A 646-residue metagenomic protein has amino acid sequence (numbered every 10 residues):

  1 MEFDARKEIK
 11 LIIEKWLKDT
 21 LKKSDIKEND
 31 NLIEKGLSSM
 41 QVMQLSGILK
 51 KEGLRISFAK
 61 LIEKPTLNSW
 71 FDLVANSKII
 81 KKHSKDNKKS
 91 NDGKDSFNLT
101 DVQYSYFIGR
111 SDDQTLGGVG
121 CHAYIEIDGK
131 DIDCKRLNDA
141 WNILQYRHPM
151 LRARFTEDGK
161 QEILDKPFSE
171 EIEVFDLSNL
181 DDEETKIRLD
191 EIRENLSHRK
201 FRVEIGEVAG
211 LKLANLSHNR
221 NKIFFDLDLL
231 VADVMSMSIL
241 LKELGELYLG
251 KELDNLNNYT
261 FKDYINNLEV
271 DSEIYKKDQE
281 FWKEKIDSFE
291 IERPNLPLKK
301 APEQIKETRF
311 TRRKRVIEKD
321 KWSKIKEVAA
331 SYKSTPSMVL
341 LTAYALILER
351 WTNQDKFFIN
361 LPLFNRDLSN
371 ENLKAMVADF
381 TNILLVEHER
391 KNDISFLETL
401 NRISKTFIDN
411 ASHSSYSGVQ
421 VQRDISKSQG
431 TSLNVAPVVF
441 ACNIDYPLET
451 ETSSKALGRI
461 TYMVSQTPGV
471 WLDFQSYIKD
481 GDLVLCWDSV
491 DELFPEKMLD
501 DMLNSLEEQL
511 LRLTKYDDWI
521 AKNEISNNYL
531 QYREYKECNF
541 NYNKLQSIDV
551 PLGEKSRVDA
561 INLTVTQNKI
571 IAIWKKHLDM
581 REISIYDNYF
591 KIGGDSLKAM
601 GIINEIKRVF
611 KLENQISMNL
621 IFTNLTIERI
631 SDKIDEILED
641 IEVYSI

Functional and structural regions predicted by a protein language model:
M1, V102-D128, D158-L180, R193 (+12 more regions): Acyl/amide activation-and-transfer machinery of modular secondary-metabolite enzymes
M1-S111, D139, I187-E191, Y259 (+2 more regions): Regions immediately C-terminal to embedded phosphopantetheine-bearing carrier domains
K18-K22, G109-G118, D278-S334, S426 (+4 more regions): Flexible, P/S/T/G-rich "lid" or insertion loops adjacent to the active sites of thioester-utilizing
I48, N91-D165, D182-V270, E290-P297 (+4 more regions): Acyl-group handoff/entry surfaces in thioester-processing enzymes
I56-A59, H148, R152, L241-L244 (+4 more regions): Extended, hydrophobic beta-loop-alpha segments that form or line the acyl/peptidyl-thioester binding and transfer paths
K60, K64, S77-K82, L151-T156 (+8 more regions): A short N-terminal helical cap/helix-turn-helix that marks the beginning of AMP-binding/adenylate-forming
D95, D112-C121, P149-M150, I205 (+6 more regions): His-Asp-centered acyl/peptidyl-transfer active-site segments
G129-Y146, L164-I205, Q279, D320-S323 (+4 more regions): A short, small/polar-residue-rich loop/turn motif at beta-strand boundaries within alpha/beta enzyme cores
